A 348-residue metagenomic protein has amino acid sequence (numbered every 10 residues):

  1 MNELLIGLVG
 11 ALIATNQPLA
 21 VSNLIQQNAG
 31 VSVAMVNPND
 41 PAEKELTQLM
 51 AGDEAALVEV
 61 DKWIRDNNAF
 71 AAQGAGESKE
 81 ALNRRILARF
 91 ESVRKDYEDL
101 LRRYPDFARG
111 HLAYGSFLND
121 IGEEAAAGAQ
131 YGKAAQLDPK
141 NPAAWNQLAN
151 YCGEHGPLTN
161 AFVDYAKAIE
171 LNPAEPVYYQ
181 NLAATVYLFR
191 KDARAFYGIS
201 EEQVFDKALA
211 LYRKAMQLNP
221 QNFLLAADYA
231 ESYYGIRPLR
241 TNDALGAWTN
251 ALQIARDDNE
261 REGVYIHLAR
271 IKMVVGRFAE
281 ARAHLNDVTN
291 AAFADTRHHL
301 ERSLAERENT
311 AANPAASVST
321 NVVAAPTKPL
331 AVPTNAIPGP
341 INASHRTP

Functional and structural regions predicted by a protein language model:
L12-E98, R103, P326, P338-P348: N-terminal leader/linker segments that initiate helical-solenoid repeat arrays
N23-A34, K95, D206, N242 (+2 more regions): Terminal, low-structured helical/coil segments at or just beyond the last alpha-helical repeat
P41, I86-R89, V93, F107 (+7 more regions): Residues that mark the junctions of alpha-helical repeat units in TPR/alpha-solenoid scaffolds
I86-K95, D99, D120-K133, E154-K167 (+3 more regions): Structural signature of tandem alpha-helical TPR/SEL1-like repeats, specifically the intra-repeat loop/turn
P105, P139, P173, P220 (+2 more regions): Short coil turns that delineate tetratricopeptide repeat
G110, A144, Y178, L225 (+2 more regions): TPR alpha-solenoid repeat register
A113, Q147, N181, D228 (+2 more regions): Canonical tetratricopeptide repeat
S116, N150, A184-T185, K191 (+2 more regions): Residue-level recognition of tetratricopeptide repeat
